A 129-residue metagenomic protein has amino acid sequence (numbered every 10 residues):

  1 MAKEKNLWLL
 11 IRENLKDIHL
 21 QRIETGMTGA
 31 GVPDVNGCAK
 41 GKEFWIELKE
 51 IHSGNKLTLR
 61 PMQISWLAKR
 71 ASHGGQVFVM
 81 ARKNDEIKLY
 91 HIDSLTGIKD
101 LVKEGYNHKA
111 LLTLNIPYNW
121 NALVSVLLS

Functional and structural regions predicted by a protein language model:
M1-G26, S129: Acidic-basic catalytic patches of nuclease active cores, encompassing PD-(D/E)XK and other metal-cofactor nuclease
L15, R22-M27, N84, L89 (+2 more regions): Ferredoxin-like alpha/beta domains used as RNA- or RNAP-binding modules
G31: Beta-rich catalytic cores
V35-G37, E43-S53: Conserved catalytic cores of phosphodiester-cleaving nucleases, focusing on short active-site segments
H52-M62: Active-site-adjacent loop/helix micro-motif of nuclease/hydrolase catalytic cores
A71-G97: Nucleic-acid nuclease catalytic cores
N107-S129: Charged phosphate-binding loop/patch that engages nucleotide di/tri-phosphates or the phosphate backbone of nucleic
